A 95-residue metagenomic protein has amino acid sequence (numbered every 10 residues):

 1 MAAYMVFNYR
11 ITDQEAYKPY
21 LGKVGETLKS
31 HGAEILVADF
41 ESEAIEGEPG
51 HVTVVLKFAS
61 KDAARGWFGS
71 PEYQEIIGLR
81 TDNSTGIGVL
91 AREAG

Functional and structural regions predicted by a protein language model:
M1-V52, K57-G69, R92-G95: Short S/T/G/P-rich N-terminal loop/turn motif that feeds into the first structured element of a domain
K61-V89: C-terminal structural segments of small proteins and small subunits
